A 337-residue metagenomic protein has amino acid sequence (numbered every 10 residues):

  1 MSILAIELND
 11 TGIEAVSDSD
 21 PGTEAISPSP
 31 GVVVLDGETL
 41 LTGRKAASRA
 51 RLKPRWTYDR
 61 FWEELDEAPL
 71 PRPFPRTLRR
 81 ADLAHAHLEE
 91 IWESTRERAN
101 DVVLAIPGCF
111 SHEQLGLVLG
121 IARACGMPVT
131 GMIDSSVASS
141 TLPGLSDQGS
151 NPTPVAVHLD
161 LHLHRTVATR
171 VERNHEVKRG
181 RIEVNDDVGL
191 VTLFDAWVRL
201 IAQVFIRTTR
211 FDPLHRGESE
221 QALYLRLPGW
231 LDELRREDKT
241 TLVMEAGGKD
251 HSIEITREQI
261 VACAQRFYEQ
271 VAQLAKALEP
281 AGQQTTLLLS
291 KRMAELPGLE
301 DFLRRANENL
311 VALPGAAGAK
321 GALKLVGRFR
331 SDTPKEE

Functional and structural regions predicted by a protein language model:
M1-L4, M127-L159, G321-R328: Conserved phosphate-binding catalytic cores of ATP/NTP-utilizing and phosphoryl-transfer enzymes
M1-S29, D147-R179, W197, R235-K239: Gly/Thr-rich phosphate-binding beta-strand-loop-beta motif of the actin/hexokinase/Hsp70
E7-D10, I106-C109, D160-H162, L289-A294 (+1 more regions): Structural motif
G12-I106, F110, L234-D238: Conserved phosphate-binding loops in N-terminal lobes of ATP-dependent enzymes of the actin/Hsp70/sugar-kinase
R80-S146: Active-site neighborhood for divalent-cation/phosphate handling
L88-V102, V204-R216, Y268-L287: Phosphate/pyrophosphate-binding loops at sites that engage ATP/ADP/AMP, CoA/4′-phosphopantetheine, polyphosphate
V171-R257, K291: Phosphate-binding glycine-rich/basic clefts of nucleotide- and phosphate-handling proteins, predominantly
E233-E337: Helical "lid/coupling" subdomains associated with nucleotide-phosphate turnover
